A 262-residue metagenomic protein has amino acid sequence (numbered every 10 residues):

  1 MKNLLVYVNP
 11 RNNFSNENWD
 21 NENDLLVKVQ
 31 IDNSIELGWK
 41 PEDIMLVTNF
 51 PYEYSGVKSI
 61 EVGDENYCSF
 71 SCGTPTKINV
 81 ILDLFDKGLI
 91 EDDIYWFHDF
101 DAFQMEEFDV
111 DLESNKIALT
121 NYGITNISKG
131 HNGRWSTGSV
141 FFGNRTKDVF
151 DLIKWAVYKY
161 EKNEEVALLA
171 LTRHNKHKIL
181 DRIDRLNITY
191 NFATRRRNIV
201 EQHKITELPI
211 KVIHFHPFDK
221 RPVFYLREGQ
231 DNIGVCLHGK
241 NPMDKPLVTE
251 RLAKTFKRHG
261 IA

Functional and structural regions predicted by a protein language model:
M1-G73, D86-E91, N144, L237-D244 (+1 more regions): N-terminal anchoring/stem segment of glycosyltransferases
L25-K28, P75-N79, K162-A170: A structural signal for well-ordered alpha-helical segments within the folded catalytic domains of diverse enzymes
D43-I44, Y95, I183: Hydrophobic/aromatic residues located in beta-strands of well-ordered beta-sheets within soluble catalytic
L46-E53, F100-F108, F218: Short, polar loop motifs at secondary-structure junctions
S59-E61, P75-N126, R134: GT-A fold catalytic core of metal-dependent nucleotide-sugar glycosyltransferases, centered on the diacidic
V80, I117, S139-F141, R185 (+1 more regions): Conserved hydrophobic/aromatic beta-strand scaffold that supports enzyme active sites
M105-A170: Conserved catalytic core of nucleotide-sugar-dependent glycosyltransferases
N144-T255, H259-G260: Catalytic core and acceptor-binding pocket of nucleotide-sugar-dependent glycosyltransferases
